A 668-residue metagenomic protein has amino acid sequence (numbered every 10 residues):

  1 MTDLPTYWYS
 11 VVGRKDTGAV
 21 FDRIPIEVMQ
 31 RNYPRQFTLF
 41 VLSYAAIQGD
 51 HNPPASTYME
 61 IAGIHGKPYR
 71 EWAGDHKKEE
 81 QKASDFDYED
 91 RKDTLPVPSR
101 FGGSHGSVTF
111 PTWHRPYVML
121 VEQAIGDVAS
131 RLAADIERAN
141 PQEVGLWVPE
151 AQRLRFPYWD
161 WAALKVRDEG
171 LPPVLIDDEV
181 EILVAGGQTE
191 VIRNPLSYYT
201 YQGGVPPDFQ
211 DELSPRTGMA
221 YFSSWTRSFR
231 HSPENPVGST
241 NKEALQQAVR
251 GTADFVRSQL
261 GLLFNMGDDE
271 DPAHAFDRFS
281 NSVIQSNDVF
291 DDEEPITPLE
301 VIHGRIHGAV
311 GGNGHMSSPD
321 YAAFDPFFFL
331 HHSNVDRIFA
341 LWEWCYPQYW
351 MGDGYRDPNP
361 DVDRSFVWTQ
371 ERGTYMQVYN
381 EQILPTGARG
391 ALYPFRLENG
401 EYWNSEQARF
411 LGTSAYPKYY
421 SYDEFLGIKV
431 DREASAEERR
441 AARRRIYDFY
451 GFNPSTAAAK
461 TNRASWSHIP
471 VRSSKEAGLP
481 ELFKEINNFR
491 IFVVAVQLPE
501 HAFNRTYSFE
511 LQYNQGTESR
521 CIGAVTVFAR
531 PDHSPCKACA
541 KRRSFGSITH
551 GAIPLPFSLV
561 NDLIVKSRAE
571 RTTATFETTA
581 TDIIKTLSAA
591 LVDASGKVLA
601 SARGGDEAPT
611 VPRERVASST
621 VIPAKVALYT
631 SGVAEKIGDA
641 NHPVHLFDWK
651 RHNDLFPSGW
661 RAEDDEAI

Functional and structural regions predicted by a protein language model:
M1-W113, Y117-I668: Intrinsically disordered, flexible peripheral segments
